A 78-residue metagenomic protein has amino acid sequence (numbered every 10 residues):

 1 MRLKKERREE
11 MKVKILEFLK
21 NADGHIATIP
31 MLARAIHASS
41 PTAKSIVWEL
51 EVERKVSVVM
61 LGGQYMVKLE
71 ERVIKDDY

Functional and structural regions predicted by a protein language model:
R2, L16, A33-R34: Short, contiguous strand/loop micro-motifs
L3-M11, M60-Y78: Short, cationic-aromatic polyanion-contact patches
R7-R8, N21, H25: N-terminal non-globular leader segments, chiefly Sec-dependent signal peptides
K12-K20: Hydrophobic residues on short alpha-helical segments
G24-A35: Short acidic, hydrophobic short linear motifs in intrinsically disordered regions
H37, E51, V67-L69: Short secondary-structure boundary/hinge segments and terminal tails
A38-E49: Short amphipathic alpha-helical interaction segments
E51-L61: A short, conserved structural fragment
